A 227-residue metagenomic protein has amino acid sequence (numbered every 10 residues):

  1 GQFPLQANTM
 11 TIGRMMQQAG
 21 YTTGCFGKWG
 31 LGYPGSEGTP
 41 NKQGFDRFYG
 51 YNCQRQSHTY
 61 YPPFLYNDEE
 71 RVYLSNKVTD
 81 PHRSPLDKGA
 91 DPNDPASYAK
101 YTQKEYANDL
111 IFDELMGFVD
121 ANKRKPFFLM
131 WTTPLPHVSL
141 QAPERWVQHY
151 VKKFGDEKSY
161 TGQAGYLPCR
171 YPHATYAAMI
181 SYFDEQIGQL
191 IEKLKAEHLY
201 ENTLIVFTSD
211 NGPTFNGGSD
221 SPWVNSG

Functional and structural regions predicted by a protein language model:
G1-G227: Formylglycine-dependent sulfatase
